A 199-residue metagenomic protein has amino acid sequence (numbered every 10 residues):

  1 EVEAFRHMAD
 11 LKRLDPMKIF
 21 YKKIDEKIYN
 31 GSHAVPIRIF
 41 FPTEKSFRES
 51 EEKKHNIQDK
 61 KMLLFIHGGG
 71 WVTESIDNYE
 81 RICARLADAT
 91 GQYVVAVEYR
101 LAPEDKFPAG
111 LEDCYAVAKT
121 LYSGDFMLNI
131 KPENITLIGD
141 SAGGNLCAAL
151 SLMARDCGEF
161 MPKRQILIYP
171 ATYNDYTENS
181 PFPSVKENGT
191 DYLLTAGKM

Functional and structural regions predicted by a protein language model:
E1-K45, E51-K54: A glycine/proline-hinged amphipathic helix-loop "lid/cap" segment that gates access to hydrophobic ligand pockets
T43, E98-A102, A171: Short beta-to-alpha linker loops that shape the active-site pocket of alpha/beta-hydrolase fold enzymes
D59-G69: Short beta-strand element of the alpha/beta-hydrolase
D77-A96: Short amphipathic alpha-helix adjacent to the substrate-entry channel of hydrolases
D105-M127: Alpha/beta-hydrolase active-site loop
Y122-L137, C157: Gly/Ser-rich "nucleophile elbow"/oxyanion-hole loop immediately N-terminal to the catalytic nucleophile in hydrolases
P132-N134, A148-M199: Alpha/beta hydrolase fold serine-hydrolase catalytic domain that processes acyl esters and thioesters
G139, G143, C147: Gly/Ala-rich beta-loop-alpha elbow adjacent to hydrolase catalytic centers
